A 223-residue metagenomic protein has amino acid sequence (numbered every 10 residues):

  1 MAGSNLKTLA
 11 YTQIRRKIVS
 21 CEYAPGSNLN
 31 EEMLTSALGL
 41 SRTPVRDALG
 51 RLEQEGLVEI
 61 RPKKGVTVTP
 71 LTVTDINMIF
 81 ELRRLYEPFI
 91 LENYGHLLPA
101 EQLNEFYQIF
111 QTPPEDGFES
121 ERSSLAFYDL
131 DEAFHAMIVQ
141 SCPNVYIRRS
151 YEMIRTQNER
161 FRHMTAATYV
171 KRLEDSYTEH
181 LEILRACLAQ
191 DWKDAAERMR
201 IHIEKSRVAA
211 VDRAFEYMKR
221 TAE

Functional and structural regions predicted by a protein language model:
M1, E31, T72, D116-S120 (+1 more regions): A short, mixed-charge helix-start or loop-turn motif at secondary-structure junctions
M1-L97, D212-E223: Short linear motifs at protein or domain termini
N5, L173-E174: Short helix-capping and inter-helix turn/linker motifs at the boundaries of alpha-helical repeat units
E22, L57, E121, D191-W192: Residue-level recognition of short, well-ordered coil/turn positions that link secondary-structure elements
V58-E59, E152-Q157, K171: Mobile beta-alpha loop/short-helix "lid" or hinge segments that flank ligand
Y86, D175-T178: Alpha-helix N-cap/N′ positions at the starts of helices
L91, H96, A100-T165, Y177-A186 (+1 more regions): Conserved amphipathic alpha-helical segments that form helical-bundle/coiled-coil interaction surfaces
